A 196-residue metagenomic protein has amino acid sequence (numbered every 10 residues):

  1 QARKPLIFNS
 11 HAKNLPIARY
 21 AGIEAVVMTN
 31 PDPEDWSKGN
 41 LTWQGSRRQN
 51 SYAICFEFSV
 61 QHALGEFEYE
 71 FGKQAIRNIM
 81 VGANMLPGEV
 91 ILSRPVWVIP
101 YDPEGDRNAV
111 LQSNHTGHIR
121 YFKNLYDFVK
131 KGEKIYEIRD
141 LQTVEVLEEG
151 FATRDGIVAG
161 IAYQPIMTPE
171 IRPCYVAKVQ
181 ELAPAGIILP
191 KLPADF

Functional and structural regions predicted by a protein language model:
Q1-F196: Structured catalytic-domain cores with a bias toward divalent-metal coordination
